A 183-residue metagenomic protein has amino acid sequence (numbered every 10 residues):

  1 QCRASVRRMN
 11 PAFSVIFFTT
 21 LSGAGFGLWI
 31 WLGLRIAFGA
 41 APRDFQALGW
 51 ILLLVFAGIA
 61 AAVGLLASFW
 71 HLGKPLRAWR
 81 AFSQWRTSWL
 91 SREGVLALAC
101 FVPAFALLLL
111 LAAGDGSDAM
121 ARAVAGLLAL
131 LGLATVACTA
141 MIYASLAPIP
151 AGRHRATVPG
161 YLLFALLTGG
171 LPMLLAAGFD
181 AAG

Functional and structural regions predicted by a protein language model:
R3-G58, A62: N-terminal signal-anchor module of multipass membrane proteins
V6, F13, F18-G23, A40 (+2 more regions): Long, contiguous internal "core" modules enriched in hydrophobic/ aromatic residues
G27, W31, L66, L72-P75 (+3 more regions): Alpha-helical transmembrane segments of polytopic integral membrane proteins, especially the permease/helical cores
L34, F45-P103: Membrane helical hairpin/interfacial module
